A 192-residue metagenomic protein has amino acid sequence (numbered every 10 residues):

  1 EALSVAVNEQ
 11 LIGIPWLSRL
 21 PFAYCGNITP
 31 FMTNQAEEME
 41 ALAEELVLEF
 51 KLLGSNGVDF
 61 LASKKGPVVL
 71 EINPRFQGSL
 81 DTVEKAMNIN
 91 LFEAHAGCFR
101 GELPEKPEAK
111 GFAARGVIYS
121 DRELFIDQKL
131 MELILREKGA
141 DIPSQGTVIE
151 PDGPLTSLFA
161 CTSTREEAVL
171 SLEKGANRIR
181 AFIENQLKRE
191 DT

Functional and structural regions predicted by a protein language model:
E1-A2, A62-G66, D121, T162-S163: Short acidic-glycine loop/turn motifs at beta-strand connectors
E1-E45, E49-F50, N73-F99, P107-E108: ATP-dependent carboxylate/phosphate-activation module, predominantly the ATP-grasp catalytic core and closely related
I12, P67, Q77-S79, E123-L124 (+1 more regions): Generic "edge-of-domain/loop-turn" microfeature
L52, F76, E132-I134: Tryptophan-centered motif/residue detector
L52-K64, P107, D191-T192: A short glycine-rich, hydrophobically flanked beta-strand micro-motif that places a catalytic Asp/Glu for divalent metal
A94-T192: Peripheral (often C-terminal) accessory segments that flank ATP-dependent C-N-forming ligase machineries
